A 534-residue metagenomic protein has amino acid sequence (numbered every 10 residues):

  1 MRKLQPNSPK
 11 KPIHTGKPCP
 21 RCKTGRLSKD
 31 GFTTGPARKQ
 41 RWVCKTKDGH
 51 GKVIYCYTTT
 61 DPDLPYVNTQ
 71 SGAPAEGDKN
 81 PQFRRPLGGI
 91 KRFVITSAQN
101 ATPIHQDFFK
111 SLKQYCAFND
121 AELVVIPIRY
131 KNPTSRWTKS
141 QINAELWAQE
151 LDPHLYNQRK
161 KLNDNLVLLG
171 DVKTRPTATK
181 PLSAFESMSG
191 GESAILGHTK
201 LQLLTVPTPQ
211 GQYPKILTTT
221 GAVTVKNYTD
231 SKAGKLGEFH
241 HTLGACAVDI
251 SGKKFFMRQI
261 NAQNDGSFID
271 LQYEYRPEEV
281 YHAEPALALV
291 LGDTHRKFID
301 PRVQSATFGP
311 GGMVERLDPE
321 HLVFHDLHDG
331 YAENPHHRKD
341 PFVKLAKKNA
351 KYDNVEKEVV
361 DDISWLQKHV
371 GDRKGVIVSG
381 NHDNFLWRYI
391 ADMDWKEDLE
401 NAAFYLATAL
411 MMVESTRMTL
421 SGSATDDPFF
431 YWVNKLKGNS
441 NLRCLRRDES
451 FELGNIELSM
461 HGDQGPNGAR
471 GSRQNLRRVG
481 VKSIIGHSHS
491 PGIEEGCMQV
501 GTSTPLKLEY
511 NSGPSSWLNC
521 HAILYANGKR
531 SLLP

Functional and structural regions predicted by a protein language model:
R2-K3, D61-P534: Extended recognition/assembly regions associated with phosphoester-bond processing machinery
L4-K11: Short, intrinsically disordered linker segments that flank or connect zinc-binding domains
I13-T15, R38-K39: Flanking scaffold residues of small Cys/His-coordinated metal-binding clusters
K17-P20, W42: Cys/His-enriched microdomains
C22, R26, I54-P62: Residue-centric detector for conserved, function-critical "anchor" positions in compact interaction modules
T24-A37: Short recognition patches in nucleic-acid-associated and regulatory proteins
G35-Y57: Cysteine-rich micro-motifs
